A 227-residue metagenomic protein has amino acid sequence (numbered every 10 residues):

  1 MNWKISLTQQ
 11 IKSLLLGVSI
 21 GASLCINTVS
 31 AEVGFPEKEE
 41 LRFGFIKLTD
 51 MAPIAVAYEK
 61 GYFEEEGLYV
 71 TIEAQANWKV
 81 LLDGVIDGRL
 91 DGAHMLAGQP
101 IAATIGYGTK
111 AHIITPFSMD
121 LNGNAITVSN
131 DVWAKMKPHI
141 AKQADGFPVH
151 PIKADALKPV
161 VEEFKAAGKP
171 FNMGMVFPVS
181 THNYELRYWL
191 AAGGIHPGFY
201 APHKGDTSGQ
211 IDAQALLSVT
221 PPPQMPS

Functional and structural regions predicted by a protein language model:
N2-L15: Bacterial N-terminal signal peptides that target proteins for export
K12-N27: Bacterial N-terminal signal peptides
E32-L216, S227: Short, glycine-/small- and polar/acidic-enriched structural segments that line small-molecule recognition paths
L217-P222: Short acidic-hydrophobic, aromatic-tinged amphipathic segments that line or gate anion-handling sites
